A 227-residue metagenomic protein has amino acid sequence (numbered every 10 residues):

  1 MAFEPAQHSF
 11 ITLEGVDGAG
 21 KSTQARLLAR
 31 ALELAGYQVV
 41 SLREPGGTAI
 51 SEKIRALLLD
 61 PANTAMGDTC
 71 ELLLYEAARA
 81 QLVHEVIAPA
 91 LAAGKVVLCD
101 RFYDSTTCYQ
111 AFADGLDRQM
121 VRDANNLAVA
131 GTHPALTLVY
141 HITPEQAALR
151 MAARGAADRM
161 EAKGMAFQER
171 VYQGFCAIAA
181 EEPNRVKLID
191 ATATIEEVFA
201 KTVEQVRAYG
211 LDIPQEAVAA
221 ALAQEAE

Functional and structural regions predicted by a protein language model:
A2-E4, L27-A29, E145-E227: NTP-dependent small-molecule kinase module
F10: Walker A (P-loop) ATP-phosphate-binding motif of ABC ATPase nucleotide-binding domains
L13: Hydrophobic anchor at the beta1->P-loop junction of P-loop NTPases
G18: Walker A (P-loop) phosphate-binding loop of P-loop NTPases
K21: Conserved lysine of the Walker
Q24: Hydrophobic positions on the alpha1 helix immediately C-terminal to the Walker A/P-loop
A35-V129: ATP-dependent small-molecule kinase phosphotransfer cores that center on conserved nucleotide phosphate-binding segments
R101, S105-Q173, A177: A glycine- and Lys/Arg-enriched "phosphate-lid" helix/loop adjacent to the NTP-binding pocket of small-molecule kinases
